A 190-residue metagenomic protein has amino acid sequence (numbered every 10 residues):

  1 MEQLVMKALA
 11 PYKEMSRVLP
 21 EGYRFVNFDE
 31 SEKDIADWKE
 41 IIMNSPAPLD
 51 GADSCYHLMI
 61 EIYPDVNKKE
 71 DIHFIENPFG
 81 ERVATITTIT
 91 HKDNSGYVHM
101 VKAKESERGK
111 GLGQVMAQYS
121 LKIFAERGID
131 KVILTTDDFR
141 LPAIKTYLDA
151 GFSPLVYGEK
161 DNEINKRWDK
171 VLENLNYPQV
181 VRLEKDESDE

Functional and structural regions predicted by a protein language model:
M1-L19: Short acidic N-proximal helix/loop "leader" segments that mark the beginning of a domain or an inter-domain linker
E2-K7, E81-V83, T88, G113 (+2 more regions): Catalytic cores of nucleotide-enabled group-transfer and carboxylate-activating enzymes in metabolic and assembly-line
M15-D53, E173-E190: Short amphipathic alpha-helix that is part of the acyltransferase structural core
W38, M43-K104: A conserved beta-strand-loop-helix scaffold within acyl/acetyltransferase catalytic domains
A103, G109-E126, K145-D149: Conserved acetyl-CoA-binding loop-helix of GNAT-fold acetyltransferases
F124-T136: Conserved GNAT acetyl-CoA-binding A-motif
L134-I144, K160-R167: Conserved beta-strand-loop-alpha-helix junction that forms the acyl-donor binding cleft
Y147-Y157: Conserved acetyl-CoA-binding loop of GNAT-fold acetyltransferases
